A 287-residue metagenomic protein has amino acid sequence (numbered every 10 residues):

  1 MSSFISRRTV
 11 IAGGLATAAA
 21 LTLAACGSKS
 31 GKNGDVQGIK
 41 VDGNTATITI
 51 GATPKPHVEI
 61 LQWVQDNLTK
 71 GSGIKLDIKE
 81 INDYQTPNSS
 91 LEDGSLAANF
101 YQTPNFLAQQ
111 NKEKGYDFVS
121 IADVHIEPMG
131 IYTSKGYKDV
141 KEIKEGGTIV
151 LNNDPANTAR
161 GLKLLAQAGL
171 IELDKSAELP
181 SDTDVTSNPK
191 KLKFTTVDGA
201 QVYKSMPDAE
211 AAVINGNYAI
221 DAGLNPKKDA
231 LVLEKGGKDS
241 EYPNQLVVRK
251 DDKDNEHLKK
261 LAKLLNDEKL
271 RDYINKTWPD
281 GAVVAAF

Functional and structural regions predicted by a protein language model:
R7-I11: N-terminal export leaders
C26-V36: Bacterial lipoprotein signal-peptidase II cleavage site
N44-K55, L76-E80, T148-I149: Short, well-ordered beta-strand elements
P54-K79: Short, polar/charged alpha-helical segment
K79-S89, A177-K204: Short helix-initiation/N-cap motifs at beta->coil->alpha
I121-I171, R271: A conserved helix-loop-strand patch within extracytoplasmic ligand-binding domains of the periplasmic binding
P128-V140, Y242-N255: A bilobed periplasmic-binding-protein/Venus flytrap-type ligand-binding module shared by bacterial periplasmic
N157-A166, L265-A285: Periplasmic-binding protein-like
